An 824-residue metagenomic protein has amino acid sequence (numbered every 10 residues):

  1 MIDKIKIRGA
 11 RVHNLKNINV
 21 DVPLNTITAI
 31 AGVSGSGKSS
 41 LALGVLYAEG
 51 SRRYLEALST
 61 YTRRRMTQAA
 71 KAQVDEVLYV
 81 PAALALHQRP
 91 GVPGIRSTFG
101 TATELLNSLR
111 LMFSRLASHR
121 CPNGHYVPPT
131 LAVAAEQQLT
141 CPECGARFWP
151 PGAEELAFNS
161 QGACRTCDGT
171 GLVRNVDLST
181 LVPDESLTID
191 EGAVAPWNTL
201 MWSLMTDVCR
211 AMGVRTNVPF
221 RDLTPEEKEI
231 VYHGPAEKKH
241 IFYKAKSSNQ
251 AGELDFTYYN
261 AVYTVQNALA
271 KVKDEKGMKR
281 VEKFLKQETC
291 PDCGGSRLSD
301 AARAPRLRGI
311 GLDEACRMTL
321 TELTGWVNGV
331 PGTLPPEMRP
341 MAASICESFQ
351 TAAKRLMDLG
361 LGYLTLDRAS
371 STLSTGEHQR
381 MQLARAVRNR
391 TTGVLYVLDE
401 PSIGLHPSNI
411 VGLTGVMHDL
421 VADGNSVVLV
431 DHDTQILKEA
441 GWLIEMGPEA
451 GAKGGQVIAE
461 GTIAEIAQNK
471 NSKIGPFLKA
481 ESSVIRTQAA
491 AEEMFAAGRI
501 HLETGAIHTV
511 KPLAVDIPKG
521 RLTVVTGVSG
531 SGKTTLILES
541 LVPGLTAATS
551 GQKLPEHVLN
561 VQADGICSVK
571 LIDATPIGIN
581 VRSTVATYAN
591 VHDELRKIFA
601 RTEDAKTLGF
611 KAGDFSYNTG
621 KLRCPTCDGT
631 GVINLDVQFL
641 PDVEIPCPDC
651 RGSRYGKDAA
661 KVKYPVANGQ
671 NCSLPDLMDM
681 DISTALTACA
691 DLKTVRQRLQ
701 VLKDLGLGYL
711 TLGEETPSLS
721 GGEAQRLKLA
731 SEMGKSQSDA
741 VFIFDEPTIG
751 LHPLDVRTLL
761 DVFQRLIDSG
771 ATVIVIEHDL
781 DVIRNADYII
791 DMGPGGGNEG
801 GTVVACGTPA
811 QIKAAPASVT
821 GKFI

Functional and structural regions predicted by a protein language model:
M1-I824: Conserved phosphate-binding elements of NTP-dependent enzyme cores
